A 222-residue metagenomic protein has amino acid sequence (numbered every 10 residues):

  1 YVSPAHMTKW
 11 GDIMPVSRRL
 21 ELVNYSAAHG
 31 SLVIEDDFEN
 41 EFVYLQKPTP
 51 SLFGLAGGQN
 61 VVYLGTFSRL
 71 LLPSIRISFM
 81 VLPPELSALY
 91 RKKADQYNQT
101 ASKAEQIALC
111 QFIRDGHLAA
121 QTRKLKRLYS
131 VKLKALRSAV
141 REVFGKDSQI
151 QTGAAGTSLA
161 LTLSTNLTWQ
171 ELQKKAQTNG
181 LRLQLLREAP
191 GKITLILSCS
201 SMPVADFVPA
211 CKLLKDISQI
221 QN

Functional and structural regions predicted by a protein language model:
Y1-Y44: Active-site phosphate-binding strand-loop segment of PLP-dependent enzymes
S17, E21, K92, Q96 (+8 more regions): Inter-domain helical "communication" segments and dimerization helices that couple sensory or membrane-embedded modules
A28-H29, Q59, N179, Q221: Helix C-cap/helix->beta junction micro-motif
L32, L181-R182: Residue-level detector of anion-binding/catalytic polar loops
G57-R127: Conserved core segment of the aminotransferase class I/II
L82, A160-T165, R182-I217: Conserved PLP-binding active-site segment of the aspartate aminotransferase-like
C110, R127-R137, S148-T162, W169 (+1 more regions): Conserved glycine-rich beta-strand-loop-beta hairpin in the small C-terminal domain of fold type I
